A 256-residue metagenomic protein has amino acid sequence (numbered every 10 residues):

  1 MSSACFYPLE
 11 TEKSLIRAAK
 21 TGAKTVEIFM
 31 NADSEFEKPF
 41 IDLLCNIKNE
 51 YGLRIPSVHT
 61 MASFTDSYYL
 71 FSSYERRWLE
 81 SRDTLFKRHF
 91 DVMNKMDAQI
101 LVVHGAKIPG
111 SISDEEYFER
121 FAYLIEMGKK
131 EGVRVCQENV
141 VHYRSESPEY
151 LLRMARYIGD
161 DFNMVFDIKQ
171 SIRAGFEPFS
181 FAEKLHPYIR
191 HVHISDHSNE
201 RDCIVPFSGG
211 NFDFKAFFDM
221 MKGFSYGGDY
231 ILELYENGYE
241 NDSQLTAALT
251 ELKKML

Functional and structural regions predicted by a protein language model:
M1-F90, N94, N163, P187 (+1 more regions): N-terminal pre-domain/capping segments
S2-F6, F29-D33, T60-S63, A106-I108 (+4 more regions): Active-site beta-loop-alpha junctions enriched in small/polar residues
E10-L15, I41-C45, I112-R120, Y143-G159 (+2 more regions): Distinct, well-ordered alpha-helical segments
E12, E50, S67-N163: Active-site acidic/histidine proton-transfer and metal-coordination neighborhood in alpha/beta enzyme cores
A18, V26, K48, M93 (+5 more regions): Conserved, mostly hydrophobic/aromatic
K24, Q99, R190, G227-G228: Short acidic/polar active-site loop segments enriched in Thr and Asp
T25-V26, V58, I125-N211: Acidic/histidine-rich catalytic cores of soluble enzymes
F64-S72, K107-I112, R173-G175, E200-V205 (+1 more regions): A short acidic, helix-capping loop that chelates divalent metal ions and anchors anionic groups
